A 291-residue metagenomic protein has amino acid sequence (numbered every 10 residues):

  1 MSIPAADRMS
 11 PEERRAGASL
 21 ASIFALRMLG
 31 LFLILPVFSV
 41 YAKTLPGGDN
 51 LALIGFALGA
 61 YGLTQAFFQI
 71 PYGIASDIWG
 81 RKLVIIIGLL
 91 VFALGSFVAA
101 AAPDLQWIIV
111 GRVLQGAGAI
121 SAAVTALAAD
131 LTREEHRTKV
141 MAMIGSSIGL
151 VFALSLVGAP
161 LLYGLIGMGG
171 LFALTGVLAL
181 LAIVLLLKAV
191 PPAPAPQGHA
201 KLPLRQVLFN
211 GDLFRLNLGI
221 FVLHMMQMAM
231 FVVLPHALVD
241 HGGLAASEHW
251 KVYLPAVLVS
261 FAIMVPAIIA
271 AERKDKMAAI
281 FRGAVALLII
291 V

Functional and structural regions predicted by a protein language model:
S2-R14, P191-G219: Juxtamembrane intracellular "pre-TM" segments in multi-pass secondary transporters
P36-L51, V232-E248: Short amphipathic helix-loop junctions that connect adjacent transmembrane helices in Major Facilitator Superfamily/SLC
G62-I70, F152-A153, V257-V265: Residue-level signature of mid-helix packing/kink "hotspots" within the transmembrane helices of 12-pass Major
F67-P103: Conserved MFS/SLC helix-loop-helix module at the cytosolic interface between two early adjacent transmembrane helices
F68-W79, I263-K276: Helix-to-loop junctions at the C-terminal end of transmembrane segments in multipass secondary transporters
I78-G88, E272-V285: Cytoplasmic membrane-interface "Motif A"-like loop-to-helix N-cap segments of 12-TM Major Facilitator Superfamily
G111-G149: Cytoplasmic helix-loop-helix junction between adjacent transmembrane helices in 12-TM secondary transporters
G176-A195: C-terminal membrane-cytosol helix-exit motif in multi-pass small-molecule transporters
